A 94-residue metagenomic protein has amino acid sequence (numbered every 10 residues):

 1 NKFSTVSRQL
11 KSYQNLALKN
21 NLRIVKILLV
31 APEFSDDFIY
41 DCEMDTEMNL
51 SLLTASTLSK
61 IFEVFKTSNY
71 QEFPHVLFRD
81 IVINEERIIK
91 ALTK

Functional and structural regions predicted by a protein language model:
N1-T93: Catalytic core segments in nucleotide and nucleic-acid processing enzymes
